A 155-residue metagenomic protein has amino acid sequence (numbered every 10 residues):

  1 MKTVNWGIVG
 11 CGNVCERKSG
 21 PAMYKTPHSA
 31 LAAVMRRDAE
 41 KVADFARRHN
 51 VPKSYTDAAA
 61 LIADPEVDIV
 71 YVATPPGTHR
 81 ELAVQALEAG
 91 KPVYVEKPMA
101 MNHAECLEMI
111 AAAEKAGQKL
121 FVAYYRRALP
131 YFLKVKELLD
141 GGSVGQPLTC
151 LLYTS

Functional and structural regions predicted by a protein language model:
M1-H49: N-terminal Rossmann-like dinucleotide-binding module
C15, Y55, V95, L120-V122: Hydrophobic residues in well-ordered beta-strands that form the structural core
P52-A112: Beta-loop-alpha module in the N-terminal Rossmann-like domain of NAD(P)-dependent dehydrogenases, especially those
M99-E105, V122, A128-Y131: Conserved PLP phosphate-binding loop immediately N-terminal to the Schiff-base lysine helix in PLP-dependent enzymes
E108-Y125, Q146-L148: Rossmann-fold dehydrogenase core element
A128-T149: Oxidoreductase and adenylate-handling cofactor-binding alpha/beta cores
Y153-T154: Conserved small/polar residues in nucleotide/adenosyl-binding loops
